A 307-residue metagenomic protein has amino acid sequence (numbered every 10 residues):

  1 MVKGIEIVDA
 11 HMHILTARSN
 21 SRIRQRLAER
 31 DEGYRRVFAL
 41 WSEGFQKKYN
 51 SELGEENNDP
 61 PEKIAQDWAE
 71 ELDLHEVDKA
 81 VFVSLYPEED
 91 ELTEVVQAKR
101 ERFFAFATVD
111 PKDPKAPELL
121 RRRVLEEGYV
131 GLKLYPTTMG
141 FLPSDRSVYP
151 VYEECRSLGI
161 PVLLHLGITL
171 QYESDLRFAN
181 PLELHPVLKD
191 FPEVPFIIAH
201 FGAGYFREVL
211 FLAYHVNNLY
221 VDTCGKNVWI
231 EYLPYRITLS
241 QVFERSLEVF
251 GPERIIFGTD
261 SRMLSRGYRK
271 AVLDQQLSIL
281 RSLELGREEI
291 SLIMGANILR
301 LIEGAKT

Functional and structural regions predicted by a protein language model:
M1-A10, A17-E70, L74, K79 (+4 more regions): Mid-to-C-terminal alpha-helical segments outside catalytic/metal-binding sites
I7-A10, F82-V83, F106-A107, K133 (+3 more regions): Active-site neighborhood of phospho(di)ester-bond hydrolases with catalytic His/Asp-centered motifs
H11, L72, L132, C155 (+5 more regions): Conserved, mostly hydrophobic/aromatic
L15-A17, P87-D90, K112-K115, M139 (+4 more regions): Active-site environment of divalent metal-dependent phosphoester hydrolases
D73-K79, R100-F103, K189-F196: Short, surface-exposed connector motifs at secondary-structure boundaries
D78-K79, L85-A179: Active-site gating/metal-coordination segments in enzymes
T93-A98, Y214-D222, L273-R281: Short, electropositive alpha-helical surface patch
V130-G131, S144-I256: Catalytic pocket-lining loop regions of alpha/beta-barrel enzymes, especially the amidohydrolase/enolase/GH5 lineages
